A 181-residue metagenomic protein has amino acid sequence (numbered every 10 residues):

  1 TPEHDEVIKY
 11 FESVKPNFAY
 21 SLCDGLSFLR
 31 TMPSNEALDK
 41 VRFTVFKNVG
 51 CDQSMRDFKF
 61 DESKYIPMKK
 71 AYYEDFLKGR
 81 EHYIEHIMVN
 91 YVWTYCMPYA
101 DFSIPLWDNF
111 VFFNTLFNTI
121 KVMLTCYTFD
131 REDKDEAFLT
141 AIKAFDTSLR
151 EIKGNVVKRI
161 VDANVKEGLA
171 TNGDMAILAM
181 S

Functional and structural regions predicted by a protein language model:
T1-S181: Hydrophobic, aromatic-lined core segments that form the binding pocket/scaffold for planar heteroaromatic ligands
